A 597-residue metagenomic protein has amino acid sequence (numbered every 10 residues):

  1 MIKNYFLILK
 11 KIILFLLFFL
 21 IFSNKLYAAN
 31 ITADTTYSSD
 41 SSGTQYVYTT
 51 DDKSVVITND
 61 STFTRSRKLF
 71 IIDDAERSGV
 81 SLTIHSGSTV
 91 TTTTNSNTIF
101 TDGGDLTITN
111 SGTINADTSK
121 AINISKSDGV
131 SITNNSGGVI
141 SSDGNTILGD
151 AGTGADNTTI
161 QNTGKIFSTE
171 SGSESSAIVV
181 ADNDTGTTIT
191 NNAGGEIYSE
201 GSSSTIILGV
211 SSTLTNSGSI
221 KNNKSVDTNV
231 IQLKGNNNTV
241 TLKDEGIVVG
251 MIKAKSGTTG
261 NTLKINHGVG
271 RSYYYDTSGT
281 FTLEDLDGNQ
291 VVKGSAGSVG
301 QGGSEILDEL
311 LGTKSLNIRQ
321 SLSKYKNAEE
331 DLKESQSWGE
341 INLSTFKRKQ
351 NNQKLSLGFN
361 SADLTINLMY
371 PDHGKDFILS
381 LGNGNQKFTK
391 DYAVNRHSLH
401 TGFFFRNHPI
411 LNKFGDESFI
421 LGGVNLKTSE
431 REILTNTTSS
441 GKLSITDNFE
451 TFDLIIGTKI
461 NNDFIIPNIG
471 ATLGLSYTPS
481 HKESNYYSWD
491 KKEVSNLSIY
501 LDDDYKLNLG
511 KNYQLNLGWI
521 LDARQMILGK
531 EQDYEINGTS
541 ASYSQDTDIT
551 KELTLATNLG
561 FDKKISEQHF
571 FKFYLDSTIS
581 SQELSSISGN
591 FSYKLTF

Functional and structural regions predicted by a protein language model:
M1-A29: Classical Sec-dependent N-terminal signal peptides that target proteins to the secretory pathway
Y27-D40, T241-I247, K253, G260-E334 (+1 more regions): Extracellular/surface-exposed low-complexity segments
A29-N30, T44-T50, S66-E76, N95-G103 (+7 more regions): Glycine-rich beta-solenoid repeat tracts in large extracellular/virion proteins
T35-G43, S54-R67, S81-N95, L106-T118 (+6 more regions): Beta-strand-rich solenoid/repeat architectures in extracellular/passenger domains of polysaccharide-targeting enzymes
V90-T91, L310-T472, Y477, H481 (+3 more regions): Outer membrane beta-barrel translocator domains of Type V secretion systems
I108, I132, I160, L214 (+6 more regions): Membrane-embedded beta-strands of outer-membrane beta-barrel proteins, especially the hydrophobic/small aromatic
D128, D156, E174, V210 (+9 more regions): Exposed loop/turn and edge beta-strand positions of beta-sandwich/beta-sheet ligand-binding modules
H397-H400, K491-F597: Outer membrane beta-barrel transmembrane domains
